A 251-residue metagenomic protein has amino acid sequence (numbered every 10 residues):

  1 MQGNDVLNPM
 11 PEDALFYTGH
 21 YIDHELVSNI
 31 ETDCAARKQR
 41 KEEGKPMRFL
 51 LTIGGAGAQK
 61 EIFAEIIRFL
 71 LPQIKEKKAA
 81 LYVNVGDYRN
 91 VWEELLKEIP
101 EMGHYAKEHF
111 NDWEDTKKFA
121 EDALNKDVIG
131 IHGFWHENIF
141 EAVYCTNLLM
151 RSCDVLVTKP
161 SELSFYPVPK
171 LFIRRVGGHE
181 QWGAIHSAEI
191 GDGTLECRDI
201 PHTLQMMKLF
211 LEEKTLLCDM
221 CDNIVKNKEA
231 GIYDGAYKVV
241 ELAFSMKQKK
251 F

Functional and structural regions predicted by a protein language model:
M1-R68, N84-N90: A nucleotide-sugar donor-handling region in carbohydrate enzymes
F16-G19, I131-F140, G193-T203, L209: Short acidic-hydrophobic, aromatic-tinged amphipathic segments that line or gate anion-handling sites
I22-A36, R48, E141-L149, V155 (+2 more regions): Active-site/ligand-binding-proximal alpha/beta "capping" segment
A80-E93, N111-E114: Glycosyltransferase donor-sugar binding loop
M102-F165: Donor nucleotide-activated moiety binding/catalytic core segment of transferases that use nucleotide-activated donors
L156-K214, C218: Catalytic binding pocket for nucleotide-activated donors in carbohydrate/polymer assembly enzymes
L209-F251: C-terminal amphipathic helix plus adjacent low-complexity, charged tail appended to glycosyltransferase catalytic
